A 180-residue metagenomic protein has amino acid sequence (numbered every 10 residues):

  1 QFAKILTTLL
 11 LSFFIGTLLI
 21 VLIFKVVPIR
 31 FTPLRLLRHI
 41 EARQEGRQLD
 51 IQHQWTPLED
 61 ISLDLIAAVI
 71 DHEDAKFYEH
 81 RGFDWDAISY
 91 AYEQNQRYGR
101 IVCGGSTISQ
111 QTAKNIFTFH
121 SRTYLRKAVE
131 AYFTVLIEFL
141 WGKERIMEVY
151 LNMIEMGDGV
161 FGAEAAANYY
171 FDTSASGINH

Functional and structural regions predicted by a protein language model:
Q1-H180: Juxtamembrane regions of bacterial inner-membrane/periplasmic proteins, predominantly the peptidoglycan biogenesis
